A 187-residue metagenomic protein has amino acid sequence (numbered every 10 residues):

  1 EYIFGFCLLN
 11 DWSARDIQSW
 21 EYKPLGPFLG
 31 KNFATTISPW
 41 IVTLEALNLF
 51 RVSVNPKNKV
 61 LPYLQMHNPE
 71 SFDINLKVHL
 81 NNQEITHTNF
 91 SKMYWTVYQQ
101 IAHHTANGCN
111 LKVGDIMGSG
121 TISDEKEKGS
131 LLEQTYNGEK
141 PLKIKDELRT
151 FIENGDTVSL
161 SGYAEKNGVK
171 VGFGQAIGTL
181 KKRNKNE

Functional and structural regions predicted by a protein language model:
E1-K112, I122-E187: Catalytic-core "active-site belt" of small-molecule-metabolizing enzymes, emphasizing His/Asp/Glu-rich regions
G114-M117: Hydrophobic, well-ordered secondary-structure elements that form the walls of internal hydrophobic environments
